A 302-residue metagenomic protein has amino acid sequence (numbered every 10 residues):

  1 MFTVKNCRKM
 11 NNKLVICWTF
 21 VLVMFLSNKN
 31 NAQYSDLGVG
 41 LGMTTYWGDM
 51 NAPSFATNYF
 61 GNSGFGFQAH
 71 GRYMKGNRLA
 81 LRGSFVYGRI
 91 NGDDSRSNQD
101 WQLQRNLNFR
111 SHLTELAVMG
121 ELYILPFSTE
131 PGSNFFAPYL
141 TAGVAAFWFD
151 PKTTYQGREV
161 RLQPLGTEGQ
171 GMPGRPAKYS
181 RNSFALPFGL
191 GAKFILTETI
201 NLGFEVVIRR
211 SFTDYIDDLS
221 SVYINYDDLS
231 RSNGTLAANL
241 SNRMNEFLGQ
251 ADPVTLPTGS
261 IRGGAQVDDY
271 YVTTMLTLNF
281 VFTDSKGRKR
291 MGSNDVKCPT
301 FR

Functional and structural regions predicted by a protein language model:
Q33, G61-F65, H112-L116, F136 (+2 more regions): Residues that define the transmembrane beta-barrel architecture of outer-membrane proteins
V39-M43, A69-Y73, V118-I124, A142-A146 (+3 more regions): Residues on the lipid-exposed face of transmembrane beta-strands in outer-membrane beta-barrel proteins
T44-H70: Surface-exposed strand-loop-strand hairpins of Gram-negative outer-membrane beta-barrel proteins
D49-T57, W101-F109, G171-K178, R262-G264: Extracellular loop and loop/strand-boundary signature of outer-membrane beta-barrel proteins
N77-L79, S84-P164: Gram-negative (and chloroplast) outer-membrane scaffold detector with strong preference for beta-barrel transmembrane
R78-L81, S128, T199-L202, S285-R288: Repeated loop/turn-to-beta-strand initiation elements of outer-membrane beta-barrel proteins
A117, E121, D268-R302: Outer-membrane beta-barrel "beta-signal"
A146-V267: Outer-membrane beta-barrel transmembrane domain signature
